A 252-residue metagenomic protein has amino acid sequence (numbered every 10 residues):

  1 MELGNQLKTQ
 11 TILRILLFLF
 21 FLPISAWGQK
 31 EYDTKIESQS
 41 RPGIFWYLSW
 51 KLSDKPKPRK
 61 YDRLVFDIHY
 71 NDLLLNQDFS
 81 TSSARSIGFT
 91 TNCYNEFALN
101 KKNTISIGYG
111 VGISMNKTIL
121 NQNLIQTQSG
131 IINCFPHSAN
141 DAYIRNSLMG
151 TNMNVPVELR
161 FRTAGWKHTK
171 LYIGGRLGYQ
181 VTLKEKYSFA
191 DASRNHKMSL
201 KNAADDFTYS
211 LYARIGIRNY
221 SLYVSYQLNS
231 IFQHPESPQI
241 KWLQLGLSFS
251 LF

Functional and structural regions predicted by a protein language model:
M1-P58: Cleavable N-terminal export/targeting peptides
L48, L52-D62, A98-I105, A164-T169: Short loop/turn motifs that connect adjacent beta-strands in outer-membrane beta-barrel proteins
K60-D62, S83-F89, M149-M153, D205-Y209 (+2 more regions): Residues that define the transmembrane beta-barrel architecture of outer-membrane proteins
D62-F66, I105-V111, M153-V155, T169-L177 (+3 more regions): Transmembrane beta-strands of outer-membrane beta-barrel proteins
I68-L74, V111-I119, L177-L183, N219-S221 (+2 more regions): Transmembrane beta-strands of outer-membrane beta-barrel pores
N71-N92, F232: Surface-exposed strand-loop-strand hairpins of Gram-negative outer-membrane beta-barrel proteins
N76-A84, T118-G150, Q180-D191, H196-Y212: Extracellular/periplasm-exposed beta-strand and loop segments of Gram-negative cell-envelope proteins, dominated by
S199-F252: Predominantly the C-terminal beta-signal and adjacent terminal strand-loop region of outer-membrane beta-barrel
